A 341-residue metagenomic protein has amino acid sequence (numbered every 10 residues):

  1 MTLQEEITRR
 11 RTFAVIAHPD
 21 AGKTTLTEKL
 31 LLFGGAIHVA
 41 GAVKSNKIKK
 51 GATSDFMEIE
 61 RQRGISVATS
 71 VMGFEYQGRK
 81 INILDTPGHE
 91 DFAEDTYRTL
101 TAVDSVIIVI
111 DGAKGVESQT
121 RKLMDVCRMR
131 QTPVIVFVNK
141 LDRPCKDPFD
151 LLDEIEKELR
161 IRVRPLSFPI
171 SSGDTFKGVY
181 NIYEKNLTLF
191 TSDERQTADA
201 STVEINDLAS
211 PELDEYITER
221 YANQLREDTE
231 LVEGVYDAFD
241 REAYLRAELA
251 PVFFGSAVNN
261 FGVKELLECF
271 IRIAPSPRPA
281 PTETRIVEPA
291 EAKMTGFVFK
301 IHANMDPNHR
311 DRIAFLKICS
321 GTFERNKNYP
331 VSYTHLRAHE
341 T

Functional and structural regions predicted by a protein language model:
M1-R337: Structural and coupling elements of P-loop NTPases
